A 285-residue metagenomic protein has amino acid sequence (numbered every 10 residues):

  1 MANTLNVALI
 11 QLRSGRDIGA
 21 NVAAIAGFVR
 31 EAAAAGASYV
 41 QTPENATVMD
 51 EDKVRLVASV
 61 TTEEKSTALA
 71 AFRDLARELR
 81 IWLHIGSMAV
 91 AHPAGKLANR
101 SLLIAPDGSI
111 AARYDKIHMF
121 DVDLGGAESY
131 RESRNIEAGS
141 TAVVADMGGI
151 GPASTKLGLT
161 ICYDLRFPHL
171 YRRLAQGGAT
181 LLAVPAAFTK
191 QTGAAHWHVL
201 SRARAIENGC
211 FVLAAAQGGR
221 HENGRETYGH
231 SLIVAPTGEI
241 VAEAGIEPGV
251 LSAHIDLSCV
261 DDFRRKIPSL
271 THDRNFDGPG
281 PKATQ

Functional and structural regions predicted by a protein language model:
T4-R16, Q41, R100, R113 (+2 more regions): Active-site-proximal beta-strand elements of phosphoester/diester hydrolases
I18, A26-D107, A111-D115, D121-V122 (+1 more regions): Cys-nucleophile CN-hydrolase/nitrilase-fold catalytic domain and related Cys-dependent amidase chemistry that acts on
A20-R30, R166-R172: Short, acidic/polar
E63-H84, K156, C162-L251: CN hydrolase (nitrilase-like) catalytic-core segments centered on the catalytic cysteine and neighboring Lys/Glu
W82-S87, D121-Y130, V212-A216: Short Pro/Gly-enriched beta-strand edge/turn motifs at strand-loop
I85, R100-L103, V143-D146, S231-I233 (+1 more regions): Short beta-strand scaffold segments in enzyme catalytic cores
H92-G177, K190-G193, W197-V199, R265-S269: Active-site catalytic loop in hydrolytic enzyme cores
S258-Q285: A short C-terminal boundary segment appended to hydrolase-like catalytic domains
